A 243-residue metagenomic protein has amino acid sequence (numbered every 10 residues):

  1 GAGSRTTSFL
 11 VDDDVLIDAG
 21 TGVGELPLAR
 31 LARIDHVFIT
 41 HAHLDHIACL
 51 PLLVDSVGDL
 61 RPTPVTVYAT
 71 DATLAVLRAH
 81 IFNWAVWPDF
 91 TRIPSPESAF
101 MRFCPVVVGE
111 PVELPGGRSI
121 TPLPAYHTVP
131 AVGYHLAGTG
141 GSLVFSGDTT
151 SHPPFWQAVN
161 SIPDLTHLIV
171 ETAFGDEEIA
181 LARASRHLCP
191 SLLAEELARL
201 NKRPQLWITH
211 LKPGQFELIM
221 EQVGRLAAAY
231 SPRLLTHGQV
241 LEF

Functional and structural regions predicted by a protein language model:
G1-A42, A48-P62, P154-S161: Pre-active-site segment of Zn-dependent metallo-hydrolases
I17-G20, D35-D45, Y68-T70, V144-T149 (+3 more regions): Active-site neighborhood of phospho(di)ester-bond hydrolases with catalytic His/Asp-centered motifs
L31, L114-P115, G138-G140, S161-P163 (+1 more regions): Glycine-rich phosphate-binding loop signature in dinucleotide/nucleotide-binding domains
L52-D55, A79, E195: Short, well-ordered alpha-helices that flank and scaffold nucleotide-derived cofactor binding pockets
V54-D55, L60-D71, C104: Glycine/small-residue-rich loop that forms an oxyanion/phosphate-binding "nest" at active or ligand-binding sites
A72-A131, T139, A229-E242: Metallo-beta-lactamase
A131, L143, T149-P153: Anionic-ligand binding region
H152-E242: Cap/insert and terminal regions of metallo-dependent hydrolase folds
